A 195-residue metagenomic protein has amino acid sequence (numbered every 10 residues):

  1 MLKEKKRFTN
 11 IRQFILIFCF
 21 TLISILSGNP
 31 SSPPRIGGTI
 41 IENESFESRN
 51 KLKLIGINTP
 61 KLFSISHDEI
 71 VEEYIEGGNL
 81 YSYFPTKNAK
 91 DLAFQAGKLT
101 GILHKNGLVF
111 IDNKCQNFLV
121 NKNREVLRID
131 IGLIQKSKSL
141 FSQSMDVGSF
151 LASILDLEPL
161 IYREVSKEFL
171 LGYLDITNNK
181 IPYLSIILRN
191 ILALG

Functional and structural regions predicted by a protein language model:
M1-T21: Short, solvent-exposed beta-strand-terminating loops
K5, I75, K114, G132: Anionic group-transfer/hydrolysis microenvironments
T9, N79, F118, K136: Conserved protein kinase catalytic core
R12, C19-N29, P34-E42, F46 (+2 more regions): Conserved structural core of kinase catalytic domains
T100-L108: Protein kinase catalytic-loop region centered on the HRD/HxD motif
G107-C115: Catalytic-loop of the protein kinase fold
N117-D130: Conserved protein kinase catalytic/activation segment
L127, I131-G195: C-lobe/activation-segment region of protein kinase-like
